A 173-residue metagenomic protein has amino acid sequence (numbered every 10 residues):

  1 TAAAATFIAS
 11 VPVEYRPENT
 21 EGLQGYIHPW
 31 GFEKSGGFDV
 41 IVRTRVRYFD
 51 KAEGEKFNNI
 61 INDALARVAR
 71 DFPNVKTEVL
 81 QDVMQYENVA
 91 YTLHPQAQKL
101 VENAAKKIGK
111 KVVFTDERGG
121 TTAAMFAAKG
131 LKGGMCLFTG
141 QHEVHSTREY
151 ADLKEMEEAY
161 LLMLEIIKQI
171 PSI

Functional and structural regions predicted by a protein language model:
T1-N59, A66: Midchain, well-structured core segments that form catalytic/ion-binding scaffolds
A2-T6, A52, K56-D63, T92 (+6 more regions): Conserved active-site and cofactor/substrate-binding residues in soluble primary-metabolism enzymes
A3-E18, I60-D71, Q96, L100-I108 (+2 more regions): Generic non-transmembrane alpha-helical segments
I8-R16, Y26, K76, M84-M135: Active-site-adjacent substrate-binding region of metalloamidase/peptidase-like peptide-processing proteins
V13-T20, E78-M84, V113-R118, R148-K154 (+1 more regions): Low-complexity, flexible helical/coil segments
W30, R45-F49, L80-D82, T115 (+1 more regions): Generic beta-strand/beta-sheet core signal
G36-F38, R47-K107: Metal-dependent peptidase/peptidase-like ectodomains
F38, K111-E165: Zn-dependent metallopeptidase/amidohydrolase metal-coordination segment
